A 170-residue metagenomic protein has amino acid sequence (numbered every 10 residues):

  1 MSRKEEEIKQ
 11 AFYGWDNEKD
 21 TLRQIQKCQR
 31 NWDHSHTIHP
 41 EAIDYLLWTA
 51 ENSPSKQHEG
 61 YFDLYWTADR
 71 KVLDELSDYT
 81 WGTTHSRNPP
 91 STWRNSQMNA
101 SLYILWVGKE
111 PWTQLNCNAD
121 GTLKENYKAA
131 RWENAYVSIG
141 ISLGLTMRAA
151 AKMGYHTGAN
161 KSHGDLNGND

Functional and structural regions predicted by a protein language model:
M1-Y103: N-terminal amphipathic, basic helical "cap/leader" segment at the start of enzyme domains
A50-E51, I104, E110, K124-N169: Small-aliphatic-rich amphipathic alpha-helix that forms the alpha element of a beta-alpha
M98-N116: Ordered, amphipathic secondary-structure segments that act as subunit-interaction surfaces in large macromolecular
N116-L123: Short, flexible, mixed-charge acidic loops at enzyme active sites
